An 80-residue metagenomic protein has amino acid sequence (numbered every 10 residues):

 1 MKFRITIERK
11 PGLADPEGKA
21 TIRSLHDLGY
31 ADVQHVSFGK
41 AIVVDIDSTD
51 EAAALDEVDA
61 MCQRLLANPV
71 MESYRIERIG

Functional and structural regions predicted by a protein language model:
M1-P11, K40-V44: Short glycine-/aliphatic-rich beta-strand segments at the starts of folded cytosolic domains
K2-R4, D27, M71: Positively charged, small/polar-rich N-terminal and surface patches that mediate targeting and assembly and bind
E8, L28-A31, M61, L66: Residue-level signal for pocket-adjacent positions within structured domains
G12-L28: Short amphipathic alpha-helix segments
L13-P16, D50-D56: Short, conserved charged micro-motifs
A31-K40: Amphipathic, hydrophobic secondary-structure cores in small proteins
A52-G80: C-terminal structural segments of small proteins and small subunits
